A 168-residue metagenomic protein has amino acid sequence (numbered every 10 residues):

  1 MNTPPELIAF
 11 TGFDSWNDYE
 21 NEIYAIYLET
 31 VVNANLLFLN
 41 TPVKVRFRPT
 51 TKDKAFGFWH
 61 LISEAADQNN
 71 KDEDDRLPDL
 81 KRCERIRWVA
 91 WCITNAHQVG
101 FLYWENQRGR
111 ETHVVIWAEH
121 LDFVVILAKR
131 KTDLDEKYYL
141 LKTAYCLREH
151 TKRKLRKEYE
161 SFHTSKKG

Functional and structural regions predicted by a protein language model:
M1-G168: Ribonuclease/tRNase effector modules and their secretory precursors
